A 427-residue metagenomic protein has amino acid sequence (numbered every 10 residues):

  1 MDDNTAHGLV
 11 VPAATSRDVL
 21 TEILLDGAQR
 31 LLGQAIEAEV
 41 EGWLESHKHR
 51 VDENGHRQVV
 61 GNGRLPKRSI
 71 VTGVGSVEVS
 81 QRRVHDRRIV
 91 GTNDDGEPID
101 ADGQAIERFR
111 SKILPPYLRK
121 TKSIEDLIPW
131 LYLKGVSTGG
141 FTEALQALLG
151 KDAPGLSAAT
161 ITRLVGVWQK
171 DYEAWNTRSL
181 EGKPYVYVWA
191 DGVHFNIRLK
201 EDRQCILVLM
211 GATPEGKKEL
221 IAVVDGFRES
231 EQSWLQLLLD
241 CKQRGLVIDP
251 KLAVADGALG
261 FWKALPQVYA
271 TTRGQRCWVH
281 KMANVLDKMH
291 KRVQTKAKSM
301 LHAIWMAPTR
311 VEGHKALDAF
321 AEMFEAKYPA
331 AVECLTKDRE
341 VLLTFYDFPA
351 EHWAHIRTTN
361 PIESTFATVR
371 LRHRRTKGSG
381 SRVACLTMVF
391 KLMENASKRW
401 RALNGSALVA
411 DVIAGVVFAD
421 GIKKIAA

Functional and structural regions predicted by a protein language model:
M1-S16, E41, S46, A303-A427: Acidic/histidine-rich catalytic cores and adjacent linkers of DNA breakage/strand-transfer/modification proteins
D2-A6, V10-E107, S111-P115, N196: Short, conserved DNA-binding cores of transcription-related domains
L9, S76-R88, T92-L118, L148-A255 (+4 more regions): RNase H-like nuclease fold core
S123-G135: Short, amphipathic alpha-helical "recognition" segments used to contact nucleic acids or chromatin
G135-Q146: Short, charged amphipathic recognition helices of the HTH superfamily and cognate SANT/SANTA-like modules
Y269-D287: Inter-helix linker motif
N284-P308: Conserved phosphate-handling catalytic cores of large alpha/beta enzymes
